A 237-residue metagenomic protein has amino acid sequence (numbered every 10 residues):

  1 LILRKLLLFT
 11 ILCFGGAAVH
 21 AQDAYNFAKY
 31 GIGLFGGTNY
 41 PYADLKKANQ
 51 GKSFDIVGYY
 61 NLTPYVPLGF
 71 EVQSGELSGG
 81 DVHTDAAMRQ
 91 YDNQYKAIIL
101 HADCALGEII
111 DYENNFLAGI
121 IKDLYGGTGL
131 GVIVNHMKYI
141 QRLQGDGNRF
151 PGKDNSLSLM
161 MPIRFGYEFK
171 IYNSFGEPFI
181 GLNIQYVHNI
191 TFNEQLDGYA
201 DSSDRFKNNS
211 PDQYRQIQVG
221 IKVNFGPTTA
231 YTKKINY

Functional and structural regions predicted by a protein language model:
A21-N61, K222-N224: Short glycine/proline- and aromatic-enriched beta-strand/turn motifs that initiate or cap beta-hairpins
Q22-K29, Y65, E108-K122, I171-I180 (+1 more regions): Short loop/turn motifs that connect adjacent beta-strands in outer-membrane beta-barrel proteins
A28, A48-F54, Q94-I98, K122 (+2 more regions): Residues that define the transmembrane beta-barrel architecture of outer-membrane proteins
L34-T38, I56-Y60, L100-C104, T128-V132 (+3 more regions): Residues on the lipid-exposed face of transmembrane beta-strands in outer-membrane beta-barrel proteins
G36-Y42, V72-S78, L106-E108, L130-H136 (+3 more regions): Transmembrane beta-strands of outer-membrane beta-barrel pores
Y40-D44, D81-Y95, D146-D154, S203-N209: Extracellular loop and loop/strand-boundary signature of outer-membrane beta-barrel proteins
V66-G145: Gram-negative (and chloroplast) outer-membrane scaffold detector with strong preference for beta-barrel transmembrane
V82, Y95, K170-Y237: Predominantly the C-terminal beta-signal and adjacent terminal strand-loop region of outer-membrane beta-barrel
